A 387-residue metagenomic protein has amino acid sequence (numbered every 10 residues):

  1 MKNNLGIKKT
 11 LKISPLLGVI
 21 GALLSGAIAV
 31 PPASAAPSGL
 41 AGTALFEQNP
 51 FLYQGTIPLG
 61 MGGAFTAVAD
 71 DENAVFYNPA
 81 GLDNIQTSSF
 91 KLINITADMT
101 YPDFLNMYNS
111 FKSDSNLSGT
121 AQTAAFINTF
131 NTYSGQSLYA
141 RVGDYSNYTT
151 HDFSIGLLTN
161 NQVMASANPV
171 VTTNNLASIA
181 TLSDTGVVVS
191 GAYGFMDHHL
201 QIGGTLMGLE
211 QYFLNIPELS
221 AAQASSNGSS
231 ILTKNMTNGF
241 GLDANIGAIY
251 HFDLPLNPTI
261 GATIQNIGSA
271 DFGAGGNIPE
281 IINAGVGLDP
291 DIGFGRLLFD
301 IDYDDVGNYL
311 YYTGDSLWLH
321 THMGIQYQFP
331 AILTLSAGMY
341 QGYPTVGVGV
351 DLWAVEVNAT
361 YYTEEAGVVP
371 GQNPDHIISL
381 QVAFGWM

Functional and structural regions predicted by a protein language model:
M1-L52, M387: Cleavable N-terminal export/targeting peptides
A36-M387: Subset of outer-membrane beta-barrel
